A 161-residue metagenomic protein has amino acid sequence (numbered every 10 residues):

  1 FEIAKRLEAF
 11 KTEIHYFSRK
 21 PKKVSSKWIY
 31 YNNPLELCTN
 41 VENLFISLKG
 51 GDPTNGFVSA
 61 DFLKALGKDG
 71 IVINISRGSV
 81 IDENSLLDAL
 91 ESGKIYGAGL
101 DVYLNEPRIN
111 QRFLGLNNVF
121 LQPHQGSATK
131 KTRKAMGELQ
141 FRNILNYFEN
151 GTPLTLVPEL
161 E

Functional and structural regions predicted by a protein language model:
I3, L7, L66: Aromatic pocket-lining residues of Rossmann-like dinucleotide-binding sites
A4, T12-E13: Residues at the starts of beta-strands that form the adenosine-phosphate
F10, S26-K27, G115-N117: Short, structured coil segments at secondary-structure junctions
F17: The conserved SAM/SAH-binding core of class I Rossmann-like methyltransferase domains, concentrating on the hydrophobic
K20-R112: Rossmann-like adenosine-cofactor binding region
D69, I75-E161: Rossmann-like dinucleotide-binding domain for NAD(H)/NADP(H)
